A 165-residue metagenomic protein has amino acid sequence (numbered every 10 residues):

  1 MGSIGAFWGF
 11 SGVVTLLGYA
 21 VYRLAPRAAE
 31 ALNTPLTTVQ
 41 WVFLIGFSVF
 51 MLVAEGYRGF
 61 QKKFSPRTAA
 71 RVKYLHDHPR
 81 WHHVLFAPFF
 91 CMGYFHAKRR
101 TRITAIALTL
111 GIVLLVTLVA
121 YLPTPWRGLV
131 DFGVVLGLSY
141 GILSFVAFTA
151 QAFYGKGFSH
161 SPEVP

Functional and structural regions predicted by a protein language model:
M1, A29-E30, C91-H96: Cytosolic juxtamembrane amphipathic/interface segments immediately preceding and feeding into a transmembrane helix
M1-P26, L136-P165: Cytosolic-side membrane-entry/anchor segment at the start of a transmembrane helix
G9-A20, I45-V53, F90, R102-L118 (+1 more regions): Hydrophobic alpha-helical transmembrane segments of multi-pass integral membrane proteins
V21-A31, G56-Q61, T117-R127: Juxtamembrane "helix-exit" motif on the non-cytosolic side of transmembrane helices
A29-Q40, W126-L136: Membrane-interface segments at the starts/ends of alpha-helical transmembrane spans
L32-A70, S144-F145: Hydrophobic alpha-helical membrane-embedded segments
G56-K98: Membrane-proximal soluble regions of multi-pass membrane proteins
D77, R100-G137: Hydrophobic alpha-helical transmembrane segments and immediately flanking/interface helices in integral membrane
